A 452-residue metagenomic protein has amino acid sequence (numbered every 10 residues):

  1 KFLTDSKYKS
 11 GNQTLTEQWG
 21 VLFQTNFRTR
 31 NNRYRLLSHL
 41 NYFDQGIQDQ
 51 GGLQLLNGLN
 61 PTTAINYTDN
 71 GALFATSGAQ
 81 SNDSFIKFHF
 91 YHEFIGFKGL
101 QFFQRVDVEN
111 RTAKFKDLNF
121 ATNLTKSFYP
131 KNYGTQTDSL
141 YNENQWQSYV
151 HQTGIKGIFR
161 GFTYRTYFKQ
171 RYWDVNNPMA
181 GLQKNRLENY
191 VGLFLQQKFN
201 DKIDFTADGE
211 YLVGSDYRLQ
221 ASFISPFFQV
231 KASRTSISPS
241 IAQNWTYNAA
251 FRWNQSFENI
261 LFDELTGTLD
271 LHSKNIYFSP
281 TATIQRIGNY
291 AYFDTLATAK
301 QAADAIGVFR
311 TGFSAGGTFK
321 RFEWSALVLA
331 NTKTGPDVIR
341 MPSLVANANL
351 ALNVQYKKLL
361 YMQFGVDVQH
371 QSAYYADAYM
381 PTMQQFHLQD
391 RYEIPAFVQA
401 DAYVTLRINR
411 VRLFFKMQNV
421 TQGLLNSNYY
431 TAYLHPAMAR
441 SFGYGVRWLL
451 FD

Functional and structural regions predicted by a protein language model:
T4-Y8, A330-K333: A short, flexible beta-alpha/helix-coil linker loop
S6-R33, N347, F364-Q369: Short secondary-structure subsegments characteristic of cysteine-rich extracellular domains
Y8-T14, N26-F90, R111-N123, N144 (+2 more regions): Flexible loop and strand-edge segments within Gram-negative outer membrane beta-barrel domains
G20-V21, R28, I47, N60 (+4 more regions): Charge-rich, low-complexity amphipathic helices in intrinsically disordered tails/linkers adjacent to domains
N82-A121, K131-D452: Exposed, low-structure sequence patches enriched in small/polar residues
